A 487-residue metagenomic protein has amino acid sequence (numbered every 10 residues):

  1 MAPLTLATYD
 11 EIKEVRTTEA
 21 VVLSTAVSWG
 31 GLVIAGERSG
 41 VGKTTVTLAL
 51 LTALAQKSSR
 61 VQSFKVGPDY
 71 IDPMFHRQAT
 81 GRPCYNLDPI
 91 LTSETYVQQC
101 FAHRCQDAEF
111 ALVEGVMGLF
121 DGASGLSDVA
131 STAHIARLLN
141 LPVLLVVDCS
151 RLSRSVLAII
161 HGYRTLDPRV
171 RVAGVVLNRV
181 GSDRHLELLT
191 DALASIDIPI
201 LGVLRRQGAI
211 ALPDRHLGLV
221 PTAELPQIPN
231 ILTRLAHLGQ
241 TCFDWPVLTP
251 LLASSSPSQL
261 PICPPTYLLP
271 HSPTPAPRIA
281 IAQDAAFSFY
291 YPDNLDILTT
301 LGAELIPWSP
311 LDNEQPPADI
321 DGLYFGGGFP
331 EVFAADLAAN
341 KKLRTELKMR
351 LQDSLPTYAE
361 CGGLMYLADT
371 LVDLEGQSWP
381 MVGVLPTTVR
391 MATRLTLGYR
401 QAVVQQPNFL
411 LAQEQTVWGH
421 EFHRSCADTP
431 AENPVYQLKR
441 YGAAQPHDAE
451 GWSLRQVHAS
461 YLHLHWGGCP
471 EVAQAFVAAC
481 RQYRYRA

Functional and structural regions predicted by a protein language model:
P3-E14, T18-G36: Extreme N-terminal, non-catalytic leader segments that precede Walker-type/kinase nucleotide-binding cores
T25-L139, V147-G174, D183-E187: ATP-dependent carboxylate-amine ligase catalytic core
V33, L112-E114, L144, V176 (+3 more regions): Structural motif
A136, F287-T300, E304-L305, R394-A487: C-terminal and late-domain segments of enzyme folds
S153-H271: Internal gly/pro-rich beta-alpha loop/helix module that stabilizes soluble enzyme cofactors or their anionic handles
T222-P275, Q283-F287, A449-A487: Acyltransferase
P277-K341, T345-R350: Phosphate-binding active sites in nucleotide-utilizing proteins
P330-N408: Cysteine-nucleophile active-site neighborhood
